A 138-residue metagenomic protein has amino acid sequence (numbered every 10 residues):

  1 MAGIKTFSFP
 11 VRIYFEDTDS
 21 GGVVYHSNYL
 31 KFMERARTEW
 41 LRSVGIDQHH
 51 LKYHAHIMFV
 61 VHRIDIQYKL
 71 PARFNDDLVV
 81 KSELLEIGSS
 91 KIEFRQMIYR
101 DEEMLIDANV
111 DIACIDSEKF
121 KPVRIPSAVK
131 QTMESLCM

Functional and structural regions predicted by a protein language model:
A2-V61, S117-M138: Hot-dog-fold acyl-thioester-processing enzymes
G3, D76-V79: Short coil-to-beta-strand transition motifs
F7, R42, R73-N75, L85-M138: HotDog/MaoC-like acyl-thioester-processing domains
P10, K81-E83: Residues within well-ordered beta-strands of beta-sheet-rich folds
R12, D65, D111: Short aromatic/hydrophobic contact patches that present stacked aromatics for nucleic-acid/ligand binding
T18, A72-R73: Hydrophobic beta-strand core residues of beta-sandwich domains
R63-Y68, V80-K81, F94-R95: Short structured motifs
